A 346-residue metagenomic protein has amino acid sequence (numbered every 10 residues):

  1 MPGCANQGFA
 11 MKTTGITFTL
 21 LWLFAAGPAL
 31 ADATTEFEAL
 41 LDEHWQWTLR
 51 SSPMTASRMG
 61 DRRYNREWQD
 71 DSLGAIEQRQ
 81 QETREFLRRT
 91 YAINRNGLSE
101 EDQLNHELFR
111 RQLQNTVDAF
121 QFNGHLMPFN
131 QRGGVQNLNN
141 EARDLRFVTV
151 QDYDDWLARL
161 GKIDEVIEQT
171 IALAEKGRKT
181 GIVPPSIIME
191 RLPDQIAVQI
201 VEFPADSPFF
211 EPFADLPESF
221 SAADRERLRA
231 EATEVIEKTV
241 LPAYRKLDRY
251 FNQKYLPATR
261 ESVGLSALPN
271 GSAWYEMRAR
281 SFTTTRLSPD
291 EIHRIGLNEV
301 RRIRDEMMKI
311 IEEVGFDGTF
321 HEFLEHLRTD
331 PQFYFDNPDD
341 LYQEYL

Functional and structural regions predicted by a protein language model:
M1-A10: Short, Lys/Arg-enriched N-terminal segments with co-localized hydrophobic residues within the first ~10-30 amino acids
A10, F24-G27, D32: Intrinsically disordered low-complexity regions specifically enriched for long asparagine
K12-F18, A222, K238: Intrinsically disordered/low-complexity terminal segments and short unstructured peptides
G15-G27: Bacterial N-terminal signal peptides
A31-L346: N-terminal maturation segment of proteins
